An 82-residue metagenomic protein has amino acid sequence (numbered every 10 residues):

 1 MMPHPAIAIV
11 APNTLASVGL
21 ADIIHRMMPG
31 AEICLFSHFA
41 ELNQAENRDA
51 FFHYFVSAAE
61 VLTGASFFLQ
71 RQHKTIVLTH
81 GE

Functional and structural regions predicted by a protein language model:
M1-E82: N-terminal regulatory/sensing modules of transcriptional regulators
